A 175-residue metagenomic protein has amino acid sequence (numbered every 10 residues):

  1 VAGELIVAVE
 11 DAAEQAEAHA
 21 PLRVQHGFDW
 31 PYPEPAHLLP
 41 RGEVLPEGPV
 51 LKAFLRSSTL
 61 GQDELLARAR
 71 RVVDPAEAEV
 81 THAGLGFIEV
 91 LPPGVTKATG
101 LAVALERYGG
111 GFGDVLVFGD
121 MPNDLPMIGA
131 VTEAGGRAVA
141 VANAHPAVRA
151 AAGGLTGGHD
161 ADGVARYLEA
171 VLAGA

Functional and structural regions predicted by a protein language model:
A2-F118, P122-M127: Conserved acidic, metal-coordinating active-site core of Asp-based, Mg2+-dependent phosphoryl-transfer enzymes
L91-P93, A98-A175: Mg2+-dependent phosphoryl-transfer enzymes with acidic/Ser/Thr/Gly-rich catalytic loops
